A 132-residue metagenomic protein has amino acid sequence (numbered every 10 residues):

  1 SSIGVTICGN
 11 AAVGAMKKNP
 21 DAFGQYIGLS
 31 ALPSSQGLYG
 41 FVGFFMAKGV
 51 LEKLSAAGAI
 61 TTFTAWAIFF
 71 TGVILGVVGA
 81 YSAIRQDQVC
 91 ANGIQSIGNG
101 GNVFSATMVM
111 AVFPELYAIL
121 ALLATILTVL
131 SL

Functional and structural regions predicted by a protein language model:
S1-L132: Hydrophobic, small-residue-rich transmembrane alpha-helices and their short perimembrane loops in multi-pass membrane
